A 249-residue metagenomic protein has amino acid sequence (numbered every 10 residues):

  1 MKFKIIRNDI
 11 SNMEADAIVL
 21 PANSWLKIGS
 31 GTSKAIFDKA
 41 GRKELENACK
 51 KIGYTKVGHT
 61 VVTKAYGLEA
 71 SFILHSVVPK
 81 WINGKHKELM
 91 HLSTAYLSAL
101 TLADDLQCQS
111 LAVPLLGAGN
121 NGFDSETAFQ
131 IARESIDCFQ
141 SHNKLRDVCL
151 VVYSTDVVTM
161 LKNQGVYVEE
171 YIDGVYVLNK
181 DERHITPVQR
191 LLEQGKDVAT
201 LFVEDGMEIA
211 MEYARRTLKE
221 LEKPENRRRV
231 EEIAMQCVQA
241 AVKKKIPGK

Functional and structural regions predicted by a protein language model:
M1-D105: Glycine-/small-residue-enriched capping loops at alpha/beta junctions
W25-K27, C49, L191, F202 (+1 more regions): Compositionally biased, low-complexity repeat tracts
R42, L74, V188, V198 (+1 more regions): Generic N-terminal initiation segments characterized by hydrophobic and/or small/turn-forming residues
K80-L201, E222, V238, V242: Phosphate/ribose-phosphate-bearing ligand recognition and processing surfaces, centered on ADP-ribose/NAD(+/P+) systems
Q194-K249: Short, cationic, amphipathic peptide segments
